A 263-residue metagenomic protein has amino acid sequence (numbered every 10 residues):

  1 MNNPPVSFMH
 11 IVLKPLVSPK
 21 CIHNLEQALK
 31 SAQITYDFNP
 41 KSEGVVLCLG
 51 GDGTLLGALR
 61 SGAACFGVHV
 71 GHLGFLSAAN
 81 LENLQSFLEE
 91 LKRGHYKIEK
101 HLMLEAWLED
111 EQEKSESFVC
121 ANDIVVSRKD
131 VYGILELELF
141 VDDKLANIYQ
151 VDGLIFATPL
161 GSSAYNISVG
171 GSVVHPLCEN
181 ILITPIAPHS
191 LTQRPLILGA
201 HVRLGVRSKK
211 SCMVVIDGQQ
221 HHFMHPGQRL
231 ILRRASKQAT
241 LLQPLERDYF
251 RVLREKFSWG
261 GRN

Functional and structural regions predicted by a protein language model:
M1-N2, G51: Intrinsic-disorder/low-complexity regions
N3-N39, G74-I155, S163-N263: Catalytic phosphate-donor-binding core of small-molecule kinases
N39-R60: Short, well-ordered secondary-structure micro-motifs within conserved domains or adaptor modules
V46, C65, L154-I155: Short, well-ordered beta-strand core segments
G50, V68, L245: A conserved hydrophobic position in a structured secondary element of the catalytic/binding core that shapes
G51-T54, G71-L73, L160-S163: Short glycine-rich anion-binding loops that position phosphate/pyrophosphate groups of nucleotides and phosphorylated
A58-H72: A short, gly/pro- and small-residue-rich
